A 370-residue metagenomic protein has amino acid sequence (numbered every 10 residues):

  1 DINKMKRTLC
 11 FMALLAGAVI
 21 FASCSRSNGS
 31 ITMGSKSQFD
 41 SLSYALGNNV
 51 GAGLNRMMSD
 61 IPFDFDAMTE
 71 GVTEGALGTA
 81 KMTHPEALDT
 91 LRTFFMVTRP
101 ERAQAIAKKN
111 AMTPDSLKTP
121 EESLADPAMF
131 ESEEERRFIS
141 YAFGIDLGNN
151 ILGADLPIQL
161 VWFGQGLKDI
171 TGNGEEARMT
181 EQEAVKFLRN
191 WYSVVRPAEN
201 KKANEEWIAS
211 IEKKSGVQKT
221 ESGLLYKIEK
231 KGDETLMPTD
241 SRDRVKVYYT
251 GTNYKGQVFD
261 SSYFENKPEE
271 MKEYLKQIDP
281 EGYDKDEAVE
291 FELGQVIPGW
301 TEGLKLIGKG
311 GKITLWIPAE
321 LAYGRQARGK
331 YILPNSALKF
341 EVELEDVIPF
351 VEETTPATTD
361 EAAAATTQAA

Functional and structural regions predicted by a protein language model:
N3-T8: Positively charged n-region of N-terminal signal peptides that target proteins for export
L9-G17: Sec-dependent N-terminal signal peptides
C24-A370: Cross-family detector of peptidyl-prolyl cis-trans isomerase
